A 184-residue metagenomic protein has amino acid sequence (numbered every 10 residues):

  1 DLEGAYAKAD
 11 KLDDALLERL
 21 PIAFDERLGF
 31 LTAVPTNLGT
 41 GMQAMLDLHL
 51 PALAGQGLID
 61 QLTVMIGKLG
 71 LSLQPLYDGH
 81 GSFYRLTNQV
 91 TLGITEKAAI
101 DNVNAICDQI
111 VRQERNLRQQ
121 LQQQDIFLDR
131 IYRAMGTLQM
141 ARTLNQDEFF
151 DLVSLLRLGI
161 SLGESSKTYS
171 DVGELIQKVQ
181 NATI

Functional and structural regions predicted by a protein language model:
D1-R27, M42, A54-Q56, D60-I184: Long, Pro/Ser/Thr-rich low-complexity/intrinsically disordered regulatory tracts in eukaryotic proteins
G29-D47: Conserved phosphate/anionic-ligand binding catalytic regions in large, soluble enzymes, centered on
